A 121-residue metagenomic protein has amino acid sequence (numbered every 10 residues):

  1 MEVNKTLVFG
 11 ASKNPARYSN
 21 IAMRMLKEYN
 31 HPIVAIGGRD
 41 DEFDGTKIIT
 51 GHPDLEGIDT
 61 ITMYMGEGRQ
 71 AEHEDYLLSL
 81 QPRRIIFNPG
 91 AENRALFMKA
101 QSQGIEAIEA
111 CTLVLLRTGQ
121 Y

Functional and structural regions predicted by a protein language model:
M1-E56, A71-N88, E92-Y121: Structural/interface elements that position substrates and couple domains in central-metabolism enzymes
T62-M63, F87: Redox-cofactor binding/interface segments in oxidoreductases and associated redox assembly factors
M63-E72: Cofactor-cradling patches in redox/metallo enzymes
